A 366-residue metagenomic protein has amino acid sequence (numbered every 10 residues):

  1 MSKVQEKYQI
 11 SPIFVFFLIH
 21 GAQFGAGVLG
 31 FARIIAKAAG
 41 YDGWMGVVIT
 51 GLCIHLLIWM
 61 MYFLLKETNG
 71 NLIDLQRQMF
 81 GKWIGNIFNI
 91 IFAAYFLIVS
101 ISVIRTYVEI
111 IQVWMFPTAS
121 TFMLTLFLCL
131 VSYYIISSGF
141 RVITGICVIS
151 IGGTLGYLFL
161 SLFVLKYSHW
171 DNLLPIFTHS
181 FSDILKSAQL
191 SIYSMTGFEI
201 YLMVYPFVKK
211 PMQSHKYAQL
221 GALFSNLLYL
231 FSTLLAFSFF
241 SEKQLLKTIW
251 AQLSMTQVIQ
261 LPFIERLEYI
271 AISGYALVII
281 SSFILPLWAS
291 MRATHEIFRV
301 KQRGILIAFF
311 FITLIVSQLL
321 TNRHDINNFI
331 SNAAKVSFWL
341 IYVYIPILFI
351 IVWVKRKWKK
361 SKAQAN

Functional and structural regions predicted by a protein language model:
M1-F31, A39-Y41, F207, I351-N366: Membrane-interface "cap" regions at the ends of multi-pass membrane proteins
I10-G30, G46, I54, F92-F96 (+6 more regions): Hydrophobic, membrane-embedded alpha-helices of multi-pass small-molecule transporters
V28-T121: Membrane helical hairpin/interfacial module
K37, T106-Q112, L128-S150, F207-K210 (+1 more regions): Membrane-water interface regions at transmembrane-helix termini and the short interhelical loops of multi-pass membrane
I49-M60, F96-V103, V131-S132, I151-L165 (+2 more regions): Selective recognition of specific alpha-helical transmembrane segments in multi-pass small-molecule
L97-S100, I104, I136, G152-F177 (+3 more regions): Hydrophobic alpha-helical segments and their helix-loop junctions in multi-pass secondary transporters
Y107, F122-M123, I135-L162, A333-P346: Membrane-interface loop-to-helix entry segments
F239-E268: Membrane-interface interhelical connector segments
